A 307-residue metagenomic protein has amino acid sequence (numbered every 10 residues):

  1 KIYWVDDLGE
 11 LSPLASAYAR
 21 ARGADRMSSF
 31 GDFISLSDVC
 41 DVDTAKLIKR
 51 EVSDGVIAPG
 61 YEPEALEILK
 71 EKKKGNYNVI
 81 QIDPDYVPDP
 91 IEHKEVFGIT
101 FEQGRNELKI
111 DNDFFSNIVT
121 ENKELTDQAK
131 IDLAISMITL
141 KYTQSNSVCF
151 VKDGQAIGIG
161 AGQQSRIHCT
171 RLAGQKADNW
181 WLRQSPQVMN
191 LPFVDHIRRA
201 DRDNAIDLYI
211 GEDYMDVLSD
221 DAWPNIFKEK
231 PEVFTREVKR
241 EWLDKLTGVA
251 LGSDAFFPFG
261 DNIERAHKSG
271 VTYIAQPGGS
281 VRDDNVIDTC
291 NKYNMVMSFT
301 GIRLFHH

Functional and structural regions predicted by a protein language model:
K1-Y273, S280-H307: ATP-dependent carboxylate/acyl-activation modules
